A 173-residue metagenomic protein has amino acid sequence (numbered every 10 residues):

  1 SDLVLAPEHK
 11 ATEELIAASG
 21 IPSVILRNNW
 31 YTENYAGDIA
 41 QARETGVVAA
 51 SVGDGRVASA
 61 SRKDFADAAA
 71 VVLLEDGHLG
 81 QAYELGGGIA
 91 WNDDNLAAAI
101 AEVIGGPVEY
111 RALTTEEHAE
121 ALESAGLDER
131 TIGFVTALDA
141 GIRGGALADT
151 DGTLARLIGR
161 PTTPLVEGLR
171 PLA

Functional and structural regions predicted by a protein language model:
S1-V47: Glycine-/Pro-rich loop/turn segments that contact NAD(P) or position catalytic residues in Rossmann-like domains
D2-K10, G55-K63, G86, A90 (+1 more regions): Short-chain dehydrogenase/reductase
P22-V24, V47-A49, Q81, P107-E109: Conserved beta-strand segments of alpha/beta enzyme cores
V24, Q41, A58, I89 (+1 more regions): Residues that recognize and position ribonucleotide moieties
L26-N29, S51, R111-L113: Conserved beta-strand termini and adjacent loop/short-helix elements that scaffold enzyme active sites in alpha/beta
Y31-N34, R56-V57, E116-E120: A short acidic, often aromatic-flanked loop/helix-cap motif at beta-alpha or helix-coil junctions that lines enzyme
Q41-A60, G77, E84: A conserved pocket-lining segment of Rossmann-fold NAD(P)-dependent short-chain dehydrogenase/reductase
A66-F134, G145-A173: Mid/C-terminal beta-alpha module of Rossmann-like enzyme folds, strongest in SDR-family dehydrogenases/epimerases
